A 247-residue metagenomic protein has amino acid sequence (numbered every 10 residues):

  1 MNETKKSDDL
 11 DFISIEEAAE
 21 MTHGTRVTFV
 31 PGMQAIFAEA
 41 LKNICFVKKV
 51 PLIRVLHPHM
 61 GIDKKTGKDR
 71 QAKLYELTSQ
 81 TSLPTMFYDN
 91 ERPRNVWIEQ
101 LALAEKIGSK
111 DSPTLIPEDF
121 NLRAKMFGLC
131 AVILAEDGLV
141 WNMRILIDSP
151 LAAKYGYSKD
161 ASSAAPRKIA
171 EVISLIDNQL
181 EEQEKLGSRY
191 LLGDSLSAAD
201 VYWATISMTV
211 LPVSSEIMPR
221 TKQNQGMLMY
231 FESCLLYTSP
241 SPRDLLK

Functional and structural regions predicted by a protein language model:
N2-D160: GST-like domain detector, emphasizing the conserved glutathione-binding G-site in the N-terminal thioredoxin-like
Q34-A38, S197, Y237-T238: Ser/Thr-glycine-rich phosphate-binding loops at phosphate-binding pockets of nucleotides, nucleotide cofactors
A35, M60, R92, W203 (+2 more regions): Short, solvent-exposed loop/turn segments at secondary-structure junctions
A40, K125, K168-E171, T238: Charged catalytic carboxylate motif
G128, I133-G226: GST-like fold's C-terminal all-alpha helical module
K222-L236: Short helix/strand-capping connector loops at secondary-structure junctions
Y237-K247: Single conserved hydrophobic/aromatic residue that forms the stacking wall/gate of nucleotide- or nucleobase-binding
